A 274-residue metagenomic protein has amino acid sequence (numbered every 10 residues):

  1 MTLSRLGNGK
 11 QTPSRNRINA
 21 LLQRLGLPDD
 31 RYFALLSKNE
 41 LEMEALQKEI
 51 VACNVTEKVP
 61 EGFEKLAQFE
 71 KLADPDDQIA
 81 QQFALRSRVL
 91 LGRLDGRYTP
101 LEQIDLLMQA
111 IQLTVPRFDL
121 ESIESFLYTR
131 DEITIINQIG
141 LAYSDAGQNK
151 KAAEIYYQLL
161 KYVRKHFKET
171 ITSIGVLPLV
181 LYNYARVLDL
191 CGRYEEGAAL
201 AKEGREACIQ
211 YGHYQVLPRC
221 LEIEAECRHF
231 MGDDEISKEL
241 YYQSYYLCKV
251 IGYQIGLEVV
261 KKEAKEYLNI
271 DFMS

Functional and structural regions predicted by a protein language model:
M1-T12: Recognition helix of helix-turn-helix/homeodomain-like DNA-binding domains that insert into the DNA major groove
N16-R31, D271: DNA major-groove recognition helix of helix-turn-helix/homeodomain DNA-binding modules
S37-K38, D76, L127, T172 (+3 more regions): Structural signature of alpha-solenoid helical repeat scaffolds
T56, D95-R97, A146, C191 (+5 more regions): Structural motif corresponding to the intra-repeat A-B loop/turn of tetratricopeptide repeats
E64-D74, M108-E121, Y157-K168, A201-H213 (+1 more regions): Amphipathic alpha-helical segments of tetratricopeptide repeats
